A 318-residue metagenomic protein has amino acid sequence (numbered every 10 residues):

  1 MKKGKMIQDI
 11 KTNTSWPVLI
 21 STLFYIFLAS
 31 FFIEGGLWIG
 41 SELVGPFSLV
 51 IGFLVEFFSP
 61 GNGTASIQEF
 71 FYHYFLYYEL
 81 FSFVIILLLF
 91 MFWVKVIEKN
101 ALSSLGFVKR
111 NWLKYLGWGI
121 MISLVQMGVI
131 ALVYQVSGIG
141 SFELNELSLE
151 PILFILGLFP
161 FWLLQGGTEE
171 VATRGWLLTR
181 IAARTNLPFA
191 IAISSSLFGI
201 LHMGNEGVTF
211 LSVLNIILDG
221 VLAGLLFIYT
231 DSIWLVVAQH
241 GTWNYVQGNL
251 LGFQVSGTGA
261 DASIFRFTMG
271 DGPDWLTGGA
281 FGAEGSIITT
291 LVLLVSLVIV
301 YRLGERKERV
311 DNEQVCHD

Functional and structural regions predicted by a protein language model:
T12, T168-I193, L225-S232: Membrane-interface helix/loop boundary segments of multi-pass membrane proteins
Y25-E42, F81-S82, W118-Q126, I233-F253: Hydrophobic alpha-helical membrane-insertion segments
G35, S212-D274: Functionally important transmembrane alpha-helices
G36-F75, E79, E98-T168, L178-A183 (+1 more regions): Juxtamembrane helix-loop-helix connectors linking adjacent transmembrane helices in multi-pass membrane enzymes
Q68-I85, P160-T168, P273-L294: Hydrophobic alpha-helical transmembrane segments
I130, W162, N186-M203, I216-I217: Small-polar-interrupted transmembrane alpha-helices in polytopic inner-membrane proteins
G140-N145, L201-F210: Membrane-interface helix caps and helix-loop-helix hairpins in membrane proteins
Y245-D318: C-terminal membrane module of polytopic membrane proteins
